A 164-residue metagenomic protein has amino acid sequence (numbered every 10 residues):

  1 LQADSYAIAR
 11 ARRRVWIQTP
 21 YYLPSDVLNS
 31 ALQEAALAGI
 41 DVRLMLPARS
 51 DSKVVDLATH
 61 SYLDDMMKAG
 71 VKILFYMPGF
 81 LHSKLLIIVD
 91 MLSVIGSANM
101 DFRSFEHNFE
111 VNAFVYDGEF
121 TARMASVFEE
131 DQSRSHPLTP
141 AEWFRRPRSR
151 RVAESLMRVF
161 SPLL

Functional and structural regions predicted by a protein language model:
L1-R12: Pre-Walker A segment
R14-W16, Y21-L164: PLD/PLD-like phosphodiesterase catalytic module centered on the HKD motif
